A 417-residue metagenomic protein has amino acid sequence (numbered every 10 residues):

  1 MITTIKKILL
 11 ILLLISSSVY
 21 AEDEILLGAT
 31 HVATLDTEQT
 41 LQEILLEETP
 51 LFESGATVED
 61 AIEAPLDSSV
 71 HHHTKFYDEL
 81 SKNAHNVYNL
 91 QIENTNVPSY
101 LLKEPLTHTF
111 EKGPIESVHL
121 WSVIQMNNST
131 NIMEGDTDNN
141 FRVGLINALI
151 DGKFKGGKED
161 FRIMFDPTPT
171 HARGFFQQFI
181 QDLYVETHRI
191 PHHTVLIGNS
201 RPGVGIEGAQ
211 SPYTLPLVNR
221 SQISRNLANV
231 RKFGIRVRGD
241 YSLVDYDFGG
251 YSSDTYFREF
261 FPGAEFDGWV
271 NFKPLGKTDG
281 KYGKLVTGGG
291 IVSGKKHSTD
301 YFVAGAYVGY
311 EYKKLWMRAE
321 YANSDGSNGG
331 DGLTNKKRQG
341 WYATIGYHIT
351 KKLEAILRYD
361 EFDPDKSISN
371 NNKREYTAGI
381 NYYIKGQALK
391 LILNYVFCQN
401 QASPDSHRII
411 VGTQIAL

Functional and structural regions predicted by a protein language model:
T3-I11: Sec-dependent signal peptide recognition, specifically the positively charged N-region followed immediately by
L13-Y20: Hydrophobic h-region of N-terminal signal peptides that target proteins for export in Gram-negative bacteria
A21-Q125, L417: N-terminal periplasmic/intermembrane-space "pro-region" immediately following the signal or transit peptide
P105-T255, P262-D267, N271-G276, K281 (+2 more regions): Outer membrane beta-barrel
G135-R142, A172-I180, R225-L227, F257-A264 (+5 more regions): Replace "Gram-negative outer membrane beta-barrel proteins" with "bacterial and organellar outer membrane beta-barrel
G268-V270, A378-I384, L389, D405-L417: Outer-membrane beta-barrel "beta-signal"
W269-D365: Detector for outer-membrane/organellar transmembrane beta-barrel domains, recognizing the amphipathic beta-strand
G346-I392: Outer membrane beta-barrel transmembrane domains
